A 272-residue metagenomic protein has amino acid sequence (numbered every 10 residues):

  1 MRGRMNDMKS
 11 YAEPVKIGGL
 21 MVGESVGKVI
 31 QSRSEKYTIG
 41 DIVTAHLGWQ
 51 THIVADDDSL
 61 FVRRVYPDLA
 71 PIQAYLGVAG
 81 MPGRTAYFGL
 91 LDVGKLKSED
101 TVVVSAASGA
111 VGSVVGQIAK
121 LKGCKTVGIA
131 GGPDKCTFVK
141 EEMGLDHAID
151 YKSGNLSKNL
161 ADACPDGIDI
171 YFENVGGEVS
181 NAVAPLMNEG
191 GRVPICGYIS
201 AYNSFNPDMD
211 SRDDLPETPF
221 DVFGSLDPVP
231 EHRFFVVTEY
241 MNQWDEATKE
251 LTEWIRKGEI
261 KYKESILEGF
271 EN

Functional and structural regions predicted by a protein language model:
M1-N272: Terminal helix/beta-alpha structural elements that buttress the NAD(P)+-binding lobe
